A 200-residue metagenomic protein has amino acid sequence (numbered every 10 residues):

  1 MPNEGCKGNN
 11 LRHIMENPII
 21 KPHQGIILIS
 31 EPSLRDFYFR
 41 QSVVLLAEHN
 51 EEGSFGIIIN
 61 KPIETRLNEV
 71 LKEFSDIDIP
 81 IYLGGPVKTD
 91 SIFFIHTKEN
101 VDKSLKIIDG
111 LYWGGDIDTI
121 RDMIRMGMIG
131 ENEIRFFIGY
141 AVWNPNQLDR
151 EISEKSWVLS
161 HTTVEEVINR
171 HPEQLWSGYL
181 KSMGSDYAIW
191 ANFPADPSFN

Functional and structural regions predicted by a protein language model:
N9-H13: Intrinsic-disorder-associated, low-complexity terminal segments enriched in Asp/Asn/His/Tyr and depleted of Lys/Arg
I14-F137, A141-N200: A short aromatic-anchored loop/beta-hairpin motif
